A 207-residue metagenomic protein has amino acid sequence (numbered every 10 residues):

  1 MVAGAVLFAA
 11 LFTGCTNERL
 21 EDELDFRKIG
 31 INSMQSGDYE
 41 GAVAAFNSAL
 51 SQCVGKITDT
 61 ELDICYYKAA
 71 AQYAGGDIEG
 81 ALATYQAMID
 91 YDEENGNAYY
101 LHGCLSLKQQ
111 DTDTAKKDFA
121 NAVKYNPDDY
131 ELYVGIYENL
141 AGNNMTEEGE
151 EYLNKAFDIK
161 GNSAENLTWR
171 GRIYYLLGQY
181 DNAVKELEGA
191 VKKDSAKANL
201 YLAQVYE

Functional and structural regions predicted by a protein language model:
G14-A70, A74, A83: N-terminal leader/linker segments that initiate helical-solenoid repeat arrays
E23, I57-T58, L62-D63, G96-N97 (+3 more regions): Helix-start (N-cap) detector for alpha-helical repeat units in TPR-like alpha-solenoids, especially tetratricopeptide
Q35-S36, A74, K108-Q109, N139-N143 (+1 more regions): Register position in tetratricopeptide repeats
Y39-E40, I78, T112, T146 (+1 more regions): TPR-repeat structural position
A49, A87-M88, N121-A122, K155-A156 (+1 more regions): Canonical positions in the second alpha-helix
Q52, K56, Y91, Y125 (+2 more regions): Structural marker of alpha-solenoid helical repeat scaffolds
T60-D63, Y67, L101, G135-E138 (+2 more regions): Canonical tetratricopeptide repeat
